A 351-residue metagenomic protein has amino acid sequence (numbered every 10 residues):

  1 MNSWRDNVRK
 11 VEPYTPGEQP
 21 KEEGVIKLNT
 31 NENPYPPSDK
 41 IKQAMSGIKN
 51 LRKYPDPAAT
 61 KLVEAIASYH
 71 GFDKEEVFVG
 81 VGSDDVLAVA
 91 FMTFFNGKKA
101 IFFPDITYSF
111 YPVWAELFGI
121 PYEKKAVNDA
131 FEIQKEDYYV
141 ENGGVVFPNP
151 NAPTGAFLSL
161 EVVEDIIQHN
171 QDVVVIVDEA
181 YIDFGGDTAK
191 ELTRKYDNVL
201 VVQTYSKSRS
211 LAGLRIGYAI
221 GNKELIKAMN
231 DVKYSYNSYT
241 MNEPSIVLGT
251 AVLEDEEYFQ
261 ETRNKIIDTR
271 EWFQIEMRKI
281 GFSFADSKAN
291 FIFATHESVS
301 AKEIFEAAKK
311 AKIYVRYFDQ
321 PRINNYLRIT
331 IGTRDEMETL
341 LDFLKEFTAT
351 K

Functional and structural regions predicted by a protein language model:
M1-K53, E141: N-terminal "arm"/small-domain region of PLP-dependent enzymes with the aminotransferase-like
A59-A100, S298: Phosphate-binding glycine-rich loop
T93-E116: Conserved PLP-anchoring active-site segment centered on the Schiff-base-forming lysine
E123, N128-D183: Active-site phosphate-binding strand-loop segment of PLP-dependent enzymes
E161, E306-A311, R316, Q320-K351: PLP-dependent enzyme catalytic core of the Aspartate aminotransferase-like
N198-R278, F282-A285: PLP-dependent aminotransferase class I/II
I267, K279-A311: Conserved PLP-binding catalytic core of the aspartate aminotransferase-like
